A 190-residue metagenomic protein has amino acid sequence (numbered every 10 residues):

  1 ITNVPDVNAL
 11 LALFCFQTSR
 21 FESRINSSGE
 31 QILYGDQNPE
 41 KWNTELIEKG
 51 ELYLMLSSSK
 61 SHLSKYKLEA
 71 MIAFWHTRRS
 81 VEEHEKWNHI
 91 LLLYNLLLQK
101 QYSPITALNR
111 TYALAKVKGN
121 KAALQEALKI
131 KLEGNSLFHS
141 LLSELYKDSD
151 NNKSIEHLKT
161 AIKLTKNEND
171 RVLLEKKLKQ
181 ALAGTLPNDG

Functional and structural regions predicted by a protein language model:
I1, S59-K60, N95-K100, L128-G134 (+1 more regions): Solenoid-like repeat scaffolds
I1-L93: Amphipathic helix-loop-helix modules that constitute alpha-helical solenoid scaffolds
L10, F14-Q17, E69, A73 (+4 more regions): "A position-specific structural signal for the A-helix of alpha-solenoid helical repeats
C15, F74-R78, L114-A115, Y146 (+2 more regions): Residue at a conserved register position within TPR or TPR-like alpha-solenoid repeats
T18, V81-H84, K100-Q101, V117 (+2 more regions): Structural motif corresponding to the intra-repeat A-B loop/turn of tetratricopeptide repeats
V117-K121, Q180-G190: Alpha-helical linker/edge segments of TPR/alpha-solenoid repeat scaffolds and analogous pre-/post-domain helices
